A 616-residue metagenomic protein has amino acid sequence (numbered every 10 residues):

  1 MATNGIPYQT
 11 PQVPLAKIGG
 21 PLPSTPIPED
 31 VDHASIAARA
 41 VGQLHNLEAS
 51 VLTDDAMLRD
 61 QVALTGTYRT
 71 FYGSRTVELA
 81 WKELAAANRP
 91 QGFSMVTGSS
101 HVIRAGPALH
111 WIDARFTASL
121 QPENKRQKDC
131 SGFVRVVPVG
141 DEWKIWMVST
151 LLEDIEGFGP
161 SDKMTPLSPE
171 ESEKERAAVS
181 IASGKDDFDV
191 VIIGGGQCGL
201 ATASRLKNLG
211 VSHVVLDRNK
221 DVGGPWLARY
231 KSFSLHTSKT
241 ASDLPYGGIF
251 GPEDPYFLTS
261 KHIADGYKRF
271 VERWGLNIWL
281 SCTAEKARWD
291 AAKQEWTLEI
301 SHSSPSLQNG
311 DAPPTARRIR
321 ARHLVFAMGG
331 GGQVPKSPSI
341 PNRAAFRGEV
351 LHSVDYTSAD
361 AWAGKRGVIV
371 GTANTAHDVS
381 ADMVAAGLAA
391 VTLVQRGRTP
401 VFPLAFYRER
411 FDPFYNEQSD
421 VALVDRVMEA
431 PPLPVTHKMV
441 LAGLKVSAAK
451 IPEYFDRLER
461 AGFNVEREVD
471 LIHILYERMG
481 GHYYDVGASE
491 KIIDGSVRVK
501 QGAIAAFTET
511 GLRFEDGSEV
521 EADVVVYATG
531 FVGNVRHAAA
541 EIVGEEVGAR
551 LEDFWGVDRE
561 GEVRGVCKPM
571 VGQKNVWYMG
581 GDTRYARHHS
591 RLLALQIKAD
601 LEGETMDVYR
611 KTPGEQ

Functional and structural regions predicted by a protein language model:
A2-A16, R115-T117, E123-V179: Short beta-strand edge/turn micro-motifs at domain boundaries
A2-N46, A178-S183, D187: Short, low-complexity N-terminal intrinsically disordered segments enriched in polar/charged residues
P28-L109: A solvent-exposed, acidic/Ser-Thr-rich amphipathic alpha-helical stretch
G66, L227-G266, R398-G462: Glycine-rich active-site loop/strand segments that organize a redox cofactor
L151, S260-R366, T372-N374, A381 (+4 more regions): Flavin (primarily FAD) cofactor-binding/catalytic cores of flavoenzymes
M164-F188, L351-G364: A short, basic/flexible loop-to-alpha-helix module at the beginning of a structural domain
A182-L216, I369-V370, N374-A385: N-terminal Rossmann-like FAD-binding beta1-loop-alpha1 element of flavoenzymes
V191, S204-K231, L388-F402: Glycine-rich FAD pyrophosphate-binding loop
